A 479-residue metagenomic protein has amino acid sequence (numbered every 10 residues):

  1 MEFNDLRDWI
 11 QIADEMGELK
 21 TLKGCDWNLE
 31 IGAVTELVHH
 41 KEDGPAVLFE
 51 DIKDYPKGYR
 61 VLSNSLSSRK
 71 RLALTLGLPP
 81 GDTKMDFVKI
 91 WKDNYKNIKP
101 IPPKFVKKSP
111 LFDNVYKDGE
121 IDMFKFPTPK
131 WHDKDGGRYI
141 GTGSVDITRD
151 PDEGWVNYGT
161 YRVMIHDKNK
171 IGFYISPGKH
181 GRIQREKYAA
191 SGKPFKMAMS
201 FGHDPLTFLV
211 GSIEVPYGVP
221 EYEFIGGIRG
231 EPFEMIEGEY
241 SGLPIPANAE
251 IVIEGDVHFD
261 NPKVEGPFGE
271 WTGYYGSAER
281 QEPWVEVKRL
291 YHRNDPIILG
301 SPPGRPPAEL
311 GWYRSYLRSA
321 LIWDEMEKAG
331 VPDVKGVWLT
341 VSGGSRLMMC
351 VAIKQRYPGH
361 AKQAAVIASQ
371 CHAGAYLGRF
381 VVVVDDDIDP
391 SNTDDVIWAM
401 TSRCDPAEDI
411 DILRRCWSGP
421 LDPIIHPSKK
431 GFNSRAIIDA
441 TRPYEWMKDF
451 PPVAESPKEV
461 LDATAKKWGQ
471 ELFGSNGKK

Functional and structural regions predicted by a protein language model:
M1-W284, K288-K479: Extended, highly charged
